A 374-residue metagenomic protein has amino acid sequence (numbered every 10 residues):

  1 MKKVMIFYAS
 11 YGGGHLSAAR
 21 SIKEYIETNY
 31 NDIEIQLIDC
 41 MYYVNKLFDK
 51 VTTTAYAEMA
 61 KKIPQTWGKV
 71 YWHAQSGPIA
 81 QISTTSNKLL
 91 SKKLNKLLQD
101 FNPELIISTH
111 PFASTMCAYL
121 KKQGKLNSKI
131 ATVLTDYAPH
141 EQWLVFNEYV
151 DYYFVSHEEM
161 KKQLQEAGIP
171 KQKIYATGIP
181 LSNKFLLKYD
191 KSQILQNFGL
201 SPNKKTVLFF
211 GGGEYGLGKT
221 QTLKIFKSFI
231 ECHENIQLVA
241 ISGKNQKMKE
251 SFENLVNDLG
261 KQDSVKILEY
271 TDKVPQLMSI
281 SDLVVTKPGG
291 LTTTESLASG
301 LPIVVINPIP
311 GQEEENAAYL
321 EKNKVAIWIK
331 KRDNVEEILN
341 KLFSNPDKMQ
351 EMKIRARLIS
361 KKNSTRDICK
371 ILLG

Functional and structural regions predicted by a protein language model:
S21-N95: Conserved N-terminal ligand/cofactor-binding loop architecture of enzyme catalytic domains
K69-A167, K173-A176: Active-site and donor-binding regions of nucleotide-sugar-utilizing enzymes
D151-E214: A nucleotide-sugar donor-handling region in carbohydrate enzymes
Q193, S201-I280: Donor-nucleotide binding loops and adjacent catalytic segments primarily of GT-B fold Leloir glycosyltransferases
S279-P288: Acidic donor-binding loop of glycosyltransferase active sites
K324, K330-D347: C-terminal "capping" alpha-helix adjacent to the active site of nucleotide-linked donor transferases in cell-envelope
K348-K362: A short, well-ordered alpha-helix in the C-terminal region of glycosyltransferases
K361-G374: C-terminal alpha-helical cap of glycosyltransferases
